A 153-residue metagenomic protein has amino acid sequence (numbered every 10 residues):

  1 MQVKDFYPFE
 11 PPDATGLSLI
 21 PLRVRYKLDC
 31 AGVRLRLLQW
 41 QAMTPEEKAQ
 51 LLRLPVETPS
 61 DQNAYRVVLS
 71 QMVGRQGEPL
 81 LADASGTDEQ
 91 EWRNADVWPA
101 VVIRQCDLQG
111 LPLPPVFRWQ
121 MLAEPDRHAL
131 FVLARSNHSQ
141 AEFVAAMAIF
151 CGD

Functional and structural regions predicted by a protein language model:
M1-A49: The feature marks the first
P8-F9, Y26, D61, Y65 (+4 more regions): Function-determining surface determinants
D13, L22, R93, R104-D107 (+1 more regions): Intrinsically disordered, low-complexity regulatory regions of eukaryotic proteins
L35-D83: Acidic (E/D-rich), amphipathic helical modules within compact regulatory domains
R36-M43, L51-P55, P114-R135: A structural feature that tracks compact, well-ordered secondary-structure segments with a strong bias toward
S70-P125: Short, solvent-exposed interaction modules
A129-D153: Glycine-rich, aromatic-bearing surface loops/beta-hairpins
